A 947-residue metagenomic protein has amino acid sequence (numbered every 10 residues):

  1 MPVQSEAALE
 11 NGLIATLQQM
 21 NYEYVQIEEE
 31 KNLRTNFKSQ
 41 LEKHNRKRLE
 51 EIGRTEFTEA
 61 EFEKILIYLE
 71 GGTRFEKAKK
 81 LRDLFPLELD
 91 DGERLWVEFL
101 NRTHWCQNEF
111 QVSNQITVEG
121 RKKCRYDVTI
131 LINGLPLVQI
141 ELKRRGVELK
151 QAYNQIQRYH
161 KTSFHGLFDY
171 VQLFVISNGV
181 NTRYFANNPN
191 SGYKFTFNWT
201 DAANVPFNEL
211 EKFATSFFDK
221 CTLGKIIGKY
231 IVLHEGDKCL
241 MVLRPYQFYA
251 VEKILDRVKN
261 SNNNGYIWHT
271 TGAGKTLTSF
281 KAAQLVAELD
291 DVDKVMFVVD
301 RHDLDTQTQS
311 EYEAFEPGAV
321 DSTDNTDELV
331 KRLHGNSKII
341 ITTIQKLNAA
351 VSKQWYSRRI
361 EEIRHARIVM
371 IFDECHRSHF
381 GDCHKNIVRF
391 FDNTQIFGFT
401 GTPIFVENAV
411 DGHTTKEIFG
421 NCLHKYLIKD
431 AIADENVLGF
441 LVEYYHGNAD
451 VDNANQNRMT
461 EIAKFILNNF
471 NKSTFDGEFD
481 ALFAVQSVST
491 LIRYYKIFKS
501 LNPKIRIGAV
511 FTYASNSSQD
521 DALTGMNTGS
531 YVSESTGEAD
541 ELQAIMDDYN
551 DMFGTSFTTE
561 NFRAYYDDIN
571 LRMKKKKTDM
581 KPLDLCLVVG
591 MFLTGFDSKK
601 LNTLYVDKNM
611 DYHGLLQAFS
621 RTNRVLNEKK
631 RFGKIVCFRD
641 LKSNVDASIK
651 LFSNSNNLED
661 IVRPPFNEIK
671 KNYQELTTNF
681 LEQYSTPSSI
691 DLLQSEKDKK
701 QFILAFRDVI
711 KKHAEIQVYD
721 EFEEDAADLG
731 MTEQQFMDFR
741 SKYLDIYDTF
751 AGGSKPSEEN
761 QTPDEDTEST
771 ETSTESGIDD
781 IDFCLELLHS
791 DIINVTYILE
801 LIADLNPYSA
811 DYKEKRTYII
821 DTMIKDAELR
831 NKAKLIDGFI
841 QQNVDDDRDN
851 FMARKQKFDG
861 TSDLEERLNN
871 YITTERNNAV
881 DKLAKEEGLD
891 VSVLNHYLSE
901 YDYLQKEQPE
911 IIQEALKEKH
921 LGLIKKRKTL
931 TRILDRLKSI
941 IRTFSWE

Functional and structural regions predicted by a protein language model:
P2-K294, D303-A319, G335-I339, Q345 (+1 more regions): ATP-dependent helicase/translocase motor core
A15, E50, F57-T58, N263 (+7 more regions): Catalytic cores and motor modules of nucleic-acid processing enzymes
V25-I27, Y266, K294-M296, Q309 (+3 more regions): Conserved RecA-like helicase motor-core motifs
I132, K259-N263, L333-S337, S352-I368 (+3 more regions): Short basic/glycine-enriched coil/helix segment immediately N-terminal to the Walker B
L149, N187, T196, I344-V451 (+3 more regions): Signature of the SF2 helicase/ATPase Hel1-core->accessory helical subdomain module
W268-H269, D293-R301, F479-S487: Conserved RecA-like ASCE P-loop NTPase motor core of nucleic-acid helicases/translocases
N336-A350, D579-T594: Conserved two-lobed SF2 helicase motor
K338, N453-V588: Conserved C-terminal RecA-like helicase domain
